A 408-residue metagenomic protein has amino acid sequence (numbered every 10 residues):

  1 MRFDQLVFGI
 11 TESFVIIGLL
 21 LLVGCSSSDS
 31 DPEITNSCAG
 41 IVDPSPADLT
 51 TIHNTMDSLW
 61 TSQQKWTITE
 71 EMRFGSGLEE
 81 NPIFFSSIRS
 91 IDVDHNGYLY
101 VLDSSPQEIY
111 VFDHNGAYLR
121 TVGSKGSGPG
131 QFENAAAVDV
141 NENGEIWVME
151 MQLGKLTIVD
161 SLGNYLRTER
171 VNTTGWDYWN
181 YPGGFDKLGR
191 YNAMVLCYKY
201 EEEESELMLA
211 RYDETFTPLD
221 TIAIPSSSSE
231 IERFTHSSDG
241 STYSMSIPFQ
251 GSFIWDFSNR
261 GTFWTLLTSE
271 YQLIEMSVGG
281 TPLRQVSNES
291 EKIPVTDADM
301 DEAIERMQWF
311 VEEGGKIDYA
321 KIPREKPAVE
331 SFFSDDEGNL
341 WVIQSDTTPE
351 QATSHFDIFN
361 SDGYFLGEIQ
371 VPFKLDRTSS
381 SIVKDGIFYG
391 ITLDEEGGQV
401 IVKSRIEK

Functional and structural regions predicted by a protein language model:
R2-F14: Bacterial N-terminal signal peptides that target proteins for export
T11-V23: Bacterial N-terminal signal peptides
C25-K408: Eukaryotic scaffold repeat domains enriched in small/polar residues
